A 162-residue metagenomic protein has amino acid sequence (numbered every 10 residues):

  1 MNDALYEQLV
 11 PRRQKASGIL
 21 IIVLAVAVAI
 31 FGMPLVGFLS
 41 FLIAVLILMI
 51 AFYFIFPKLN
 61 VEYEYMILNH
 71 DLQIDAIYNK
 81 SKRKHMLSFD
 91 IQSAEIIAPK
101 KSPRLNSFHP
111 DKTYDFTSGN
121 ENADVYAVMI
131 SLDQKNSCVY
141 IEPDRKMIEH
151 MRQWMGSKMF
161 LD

Functional and structural regions predicted by a protein language model:
M1-V26: N-terminal membrane-targeting/pre-transmembrane regions
F31-I43: Transmembrane helix interruption/hinge and helix-loop junction motifs
I43-V61: Transmembrane alpha-helices and immediately adjacent membrane-cytoplasm interface residues in multi-pass integral
L59-D71: A cytosolic-side transmembrane-helix exit/cap motif
L68-M86: Membrane-cytosol interface motif
M86-N106: Structured surface patches comprising rigid loops and adjacent beta-strands/short helices at the edges of well-ordered
K100-N120, D124: Cytosolic, membrane-proximal regulatory domains of ion/volume homeostasis and mechanosensation machinery
D115-D162: A membrane-cytosol interface segment of integral membrane proteins
